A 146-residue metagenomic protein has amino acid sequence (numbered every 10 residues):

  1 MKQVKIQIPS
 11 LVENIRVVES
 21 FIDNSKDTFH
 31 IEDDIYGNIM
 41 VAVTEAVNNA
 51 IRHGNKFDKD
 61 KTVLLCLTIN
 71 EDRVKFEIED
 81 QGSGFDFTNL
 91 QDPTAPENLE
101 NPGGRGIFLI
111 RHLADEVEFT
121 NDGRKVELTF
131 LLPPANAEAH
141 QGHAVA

Functional and structural regions predicted by a protein language model:
M1-K5, I51-A146: Conserved beta-strand-loop-beta-strand hairpin that lines the nucleotide-binding pocket of ATP/GTP-utilizing enzymes
I8-N14: A short beta-loop-alpha structural element at the N-terminal edge of CoA-dependent acyl/N-acetyltransferase catalytic
I22-T44, L99-E100: Conserved short strand/loop->alpha-helix "switch" segment adjacent to the catalytic nucleotide/phosphoryl-transfer site
T44, N48, R52: Short alpha-helix lining the ATP-binding pocket of the histidine-kinase-like ATPase
